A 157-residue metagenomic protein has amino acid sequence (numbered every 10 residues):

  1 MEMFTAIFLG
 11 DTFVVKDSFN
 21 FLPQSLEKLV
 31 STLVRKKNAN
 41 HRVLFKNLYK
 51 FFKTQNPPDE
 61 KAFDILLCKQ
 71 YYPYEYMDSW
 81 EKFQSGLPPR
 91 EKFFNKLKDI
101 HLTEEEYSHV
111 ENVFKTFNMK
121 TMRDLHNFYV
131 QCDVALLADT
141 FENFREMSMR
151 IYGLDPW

Functional and structural regions predicted by a protein language model:
M1-W157: Metal-dependent nucleotidyl/phosphoryl-transfer cores and adjacent nucleic-acid-binding surfaces
